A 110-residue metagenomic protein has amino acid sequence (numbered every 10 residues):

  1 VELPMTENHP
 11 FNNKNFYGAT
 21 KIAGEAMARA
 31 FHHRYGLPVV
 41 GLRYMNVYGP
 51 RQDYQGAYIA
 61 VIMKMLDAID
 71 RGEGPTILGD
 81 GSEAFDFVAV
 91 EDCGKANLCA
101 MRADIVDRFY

Functional and structural regions predicted by a protein language model:
V1-G41, D53: Catalytic helix-loop patch of NAD(P)-dependent Rossmann-fold dehydrogenases
E7-N12, V39, R43-R51, K64-V88: A conserved pocket-lining segment of Rossmann-fold NAD(P)-dependent short-chain dehydrogenase/reductase
F11, G94-K95: Generic structural signal for individual residues within well-ordered alpha-helical segments across diverse proteins
Y17, R43, V90-D92: Conserved phosphate-binding and hydrolysis motifs of nucleotide-dependent enzymes
Y17, Y58, D86: Aromatic-acidic/polar surface patches that form glycan- and anion
I22, V47-M63, E73, L78 (+2 more regions): Glycine/proline-rich active-site loop of Rossmann-fold NAD(P)-dependent oxidoreductases
G24, A28, M65, A96: Aromatic/hydrophobic pocket-lining residues that form π-stacking "cages" and hydrophobic walls in ligand
